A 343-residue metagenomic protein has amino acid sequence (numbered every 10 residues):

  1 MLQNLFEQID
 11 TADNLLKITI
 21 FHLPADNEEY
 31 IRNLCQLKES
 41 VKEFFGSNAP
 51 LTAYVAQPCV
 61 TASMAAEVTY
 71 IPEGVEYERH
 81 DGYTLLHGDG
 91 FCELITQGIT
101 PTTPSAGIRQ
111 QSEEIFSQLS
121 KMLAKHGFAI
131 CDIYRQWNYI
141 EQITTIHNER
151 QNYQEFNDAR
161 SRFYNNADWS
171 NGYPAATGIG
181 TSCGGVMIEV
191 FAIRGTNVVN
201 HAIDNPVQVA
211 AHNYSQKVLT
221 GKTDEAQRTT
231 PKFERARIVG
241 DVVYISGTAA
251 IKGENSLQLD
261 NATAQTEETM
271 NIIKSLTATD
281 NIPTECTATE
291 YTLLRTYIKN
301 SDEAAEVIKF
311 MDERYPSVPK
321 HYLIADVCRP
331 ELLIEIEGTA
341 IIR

Functional and structural regions predicted by a protein language model:
M1-W137, Q142-R343: N-terminal presequence-like segments and the immediate start of the first folded domain
